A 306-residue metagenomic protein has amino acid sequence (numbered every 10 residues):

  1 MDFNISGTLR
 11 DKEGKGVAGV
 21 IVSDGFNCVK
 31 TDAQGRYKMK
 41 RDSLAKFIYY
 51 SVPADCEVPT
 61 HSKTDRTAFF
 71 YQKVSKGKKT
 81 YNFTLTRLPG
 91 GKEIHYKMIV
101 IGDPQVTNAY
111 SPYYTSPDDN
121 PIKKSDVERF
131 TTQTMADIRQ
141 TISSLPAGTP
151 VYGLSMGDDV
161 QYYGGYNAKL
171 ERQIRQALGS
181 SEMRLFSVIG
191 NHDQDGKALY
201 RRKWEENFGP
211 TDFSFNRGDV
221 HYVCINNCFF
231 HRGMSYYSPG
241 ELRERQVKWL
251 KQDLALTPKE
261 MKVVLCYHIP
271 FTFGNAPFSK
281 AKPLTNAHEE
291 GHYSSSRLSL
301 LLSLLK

Functional and structural regions predicted by a protein language model:
D2-A18: Structural motif
D2-N4, D42, D55-G164: N-terminal active-site segment of His-dependent metallophosphoesterases
V20, F26-R41: Short, acidic Ser/Thr/Gly-rich low-complexity loop/linker segments typical of extracellular and cell-surface proteins
T31, V106-P112, H231-G233, F273-G274: Short, solvent-exposed loop/turn elements at domain surfaces
S43-F47: Extracellular Ig-like/FN3 beta-sandwich strand-entry sites
P53-S62, A68-K73, G77, G164-P258 (+2 more regions): Extended active-site neighborhood of metal-dependent phosphoesterases/phosphodiesterases
V100-G102, Y152-D158, R184-N191, I225 (+3 more regions): Active-site neighborhood of phospho(di)ester-bond hydrolases with catalytic His/Asp-centered motifs
L256-K280: Short acidic, glycine-rich surface-loop motifs adjacent to enzyme active sites
